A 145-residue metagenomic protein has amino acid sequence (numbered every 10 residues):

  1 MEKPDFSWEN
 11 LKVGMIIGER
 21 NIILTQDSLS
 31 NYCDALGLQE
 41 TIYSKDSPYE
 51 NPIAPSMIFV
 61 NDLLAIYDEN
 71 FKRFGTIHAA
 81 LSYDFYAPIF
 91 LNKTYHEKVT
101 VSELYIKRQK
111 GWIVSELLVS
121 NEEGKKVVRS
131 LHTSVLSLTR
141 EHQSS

Functional and structural regions predicted by a protein language model:
M1-A80, E141-S145: Hot-dog-fold acyl-thioester-processing enzymes
M1-E9, I89-S145: HotDog/MaoC-like acyl-thioester-processing domains
N21, S82, R129-T133: Well-ordered beta-strand positions in beta-sheet-rich domains
I42-D46, G75, A87, K93 (+1 more regions): Short histidine-centered beta-strand/loop micro-motifs that create catalytic or ligand/metal-coordination sites
A54-P55, F71, F85, I89 (+1 more regions): Charge-rich, low-complexity amphipathic helices in intrinsically disordered tails/linkers adjacent to domains
A80-Y86, T100-V101: Short structured motifs
